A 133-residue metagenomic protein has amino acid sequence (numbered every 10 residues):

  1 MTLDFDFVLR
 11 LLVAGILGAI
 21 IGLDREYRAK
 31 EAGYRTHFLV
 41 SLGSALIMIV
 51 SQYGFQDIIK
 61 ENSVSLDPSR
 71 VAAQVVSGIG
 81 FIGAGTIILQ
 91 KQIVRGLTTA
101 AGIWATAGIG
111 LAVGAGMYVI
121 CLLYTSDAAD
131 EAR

Functional and structural regions predicted by a protein language model:
M1-D67: Alpha-helical transmembrane segments and their membrane-interface boundaries that form or gate the permeation pathway
V8-R10, I16-L17, I87, K91-I93 (+2 more regions): Alpha-helical transmembrane segments in inner-membrane proteins
A19, L23, G83-G85, A107-A112: Alpha-helical transmembrane segments of multipass membrane proteins
Y27-V40, V64-V76, Q90-A105: Short, non-helical or kinked segments that cap or interrupt transmembrane helices
L39-I49, A101-V113: Small-residue-rich segments of transmembrane alpha-helices in multi-pass membrane proteins, especially helix faces
Q52-Y53, A72-I82: Ligand-binding beta-strand-loop-alpha-helix segment within the catalytic cores of soluble metabolic enzymes
R70, G116-L123: Loop-to-transmembrane alpha-helix initiation sites
Y124, A128-R133: Single conserved hydrophobic/aromatic residue that forms the stacking wall/gate of nucleotide- or nucleobase-binding
